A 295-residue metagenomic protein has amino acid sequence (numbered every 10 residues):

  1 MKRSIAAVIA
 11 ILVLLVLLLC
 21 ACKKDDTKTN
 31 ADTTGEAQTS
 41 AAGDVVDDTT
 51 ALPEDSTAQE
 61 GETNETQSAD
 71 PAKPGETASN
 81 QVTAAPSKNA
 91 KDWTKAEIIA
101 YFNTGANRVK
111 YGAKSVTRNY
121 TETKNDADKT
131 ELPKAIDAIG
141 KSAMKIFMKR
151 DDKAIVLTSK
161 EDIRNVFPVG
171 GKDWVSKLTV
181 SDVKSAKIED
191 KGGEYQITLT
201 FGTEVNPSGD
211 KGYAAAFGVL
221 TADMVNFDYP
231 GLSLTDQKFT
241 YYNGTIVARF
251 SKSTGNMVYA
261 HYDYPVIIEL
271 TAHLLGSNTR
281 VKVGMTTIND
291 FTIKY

Functional and structural regions predicted by a protein language model:
M1-V13: Positively charged n-region of N-terminal signal peptides that target proteins for export
L18-A21: C-terminal motif of bacterial Sec signal peptides marking the signal peptidase cleavage site
D25-D26, D44-D48, P53, G61-E65 (+1 more regions): Subset-of-secretome marker
K28-N30: Hydrophobic core positions in small helical hairpin nucleic-acid-binding modules
T34-D44: Short extracytoplasmic/periplasmic juxtamembrane "stem" segments immediately C-terminal to an N-terminal membrane anchor
S56: Active-/binding-site microenvironments in catalytic and ligand-binding cores
